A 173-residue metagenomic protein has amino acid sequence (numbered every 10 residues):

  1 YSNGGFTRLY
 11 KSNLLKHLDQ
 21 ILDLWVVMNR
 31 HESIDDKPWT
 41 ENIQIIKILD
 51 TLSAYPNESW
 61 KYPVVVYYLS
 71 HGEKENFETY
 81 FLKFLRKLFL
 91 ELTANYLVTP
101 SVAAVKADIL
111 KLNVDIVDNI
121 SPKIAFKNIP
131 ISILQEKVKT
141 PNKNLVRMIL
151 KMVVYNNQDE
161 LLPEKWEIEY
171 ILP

Functional and structural regions predicted by a protein language model:
Y1-L150: A cross-family structural signal marking well-folded subdomains
L110, V114, Q158, I171: Noncatalytic, beta-rich nucleic-acid-contacting surfaces in large DNA/RNA-processing enzymes
V153-L161: A short acidic-Thr-Gly-centered motif at the start of a beta-strand
E160-P173: Histidine-centered nuclease catalytic patch
